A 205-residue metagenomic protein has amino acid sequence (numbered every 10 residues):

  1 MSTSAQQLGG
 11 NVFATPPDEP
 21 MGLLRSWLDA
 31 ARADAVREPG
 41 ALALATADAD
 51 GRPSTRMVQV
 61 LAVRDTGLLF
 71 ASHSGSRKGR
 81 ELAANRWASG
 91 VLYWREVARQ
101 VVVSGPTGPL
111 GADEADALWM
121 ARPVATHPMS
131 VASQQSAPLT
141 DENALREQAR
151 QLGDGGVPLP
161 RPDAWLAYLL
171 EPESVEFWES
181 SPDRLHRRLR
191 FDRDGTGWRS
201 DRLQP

Functional and structural regions predicted by a protein language model:
M1-P205: Binding-site signature for planar aromatic cofactors or substrates
